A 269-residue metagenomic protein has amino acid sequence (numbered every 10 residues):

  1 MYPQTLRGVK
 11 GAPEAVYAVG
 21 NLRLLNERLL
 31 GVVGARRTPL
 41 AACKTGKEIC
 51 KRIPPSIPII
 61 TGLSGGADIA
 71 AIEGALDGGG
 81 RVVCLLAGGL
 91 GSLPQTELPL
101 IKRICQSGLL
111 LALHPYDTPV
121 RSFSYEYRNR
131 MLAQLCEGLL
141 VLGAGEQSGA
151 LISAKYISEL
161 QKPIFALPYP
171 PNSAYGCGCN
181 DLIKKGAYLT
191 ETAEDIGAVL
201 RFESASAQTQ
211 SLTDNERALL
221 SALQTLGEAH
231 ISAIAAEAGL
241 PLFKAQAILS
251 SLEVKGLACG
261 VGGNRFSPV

Functional and structural regions predicted by a protein language model:
M1-V269: Glycine-biased, small-residue-rich flexible motifs in mid-sequence functional cores and linkers
